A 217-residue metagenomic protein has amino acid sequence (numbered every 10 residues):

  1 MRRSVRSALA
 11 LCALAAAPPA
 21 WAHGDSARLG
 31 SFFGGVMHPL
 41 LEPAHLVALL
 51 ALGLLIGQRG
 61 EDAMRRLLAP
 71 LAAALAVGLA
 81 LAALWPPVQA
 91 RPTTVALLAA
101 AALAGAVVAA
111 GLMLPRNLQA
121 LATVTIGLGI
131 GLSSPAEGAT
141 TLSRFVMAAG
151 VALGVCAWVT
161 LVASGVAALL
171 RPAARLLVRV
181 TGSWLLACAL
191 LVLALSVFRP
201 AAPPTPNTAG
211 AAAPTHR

Functional and structural regions predicted by a protein language model:
R2-A8, P18-R217: Membrane metalloprotein/metal-transporter helix-bundle signature
